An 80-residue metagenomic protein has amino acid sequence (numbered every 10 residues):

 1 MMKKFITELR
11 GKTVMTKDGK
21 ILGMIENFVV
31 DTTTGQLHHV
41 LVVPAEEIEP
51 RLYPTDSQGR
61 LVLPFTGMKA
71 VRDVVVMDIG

Functional and structural regions predicted by a protein language model:
M1-G80: Peripheral interaction segments used for macromolecular assembly
